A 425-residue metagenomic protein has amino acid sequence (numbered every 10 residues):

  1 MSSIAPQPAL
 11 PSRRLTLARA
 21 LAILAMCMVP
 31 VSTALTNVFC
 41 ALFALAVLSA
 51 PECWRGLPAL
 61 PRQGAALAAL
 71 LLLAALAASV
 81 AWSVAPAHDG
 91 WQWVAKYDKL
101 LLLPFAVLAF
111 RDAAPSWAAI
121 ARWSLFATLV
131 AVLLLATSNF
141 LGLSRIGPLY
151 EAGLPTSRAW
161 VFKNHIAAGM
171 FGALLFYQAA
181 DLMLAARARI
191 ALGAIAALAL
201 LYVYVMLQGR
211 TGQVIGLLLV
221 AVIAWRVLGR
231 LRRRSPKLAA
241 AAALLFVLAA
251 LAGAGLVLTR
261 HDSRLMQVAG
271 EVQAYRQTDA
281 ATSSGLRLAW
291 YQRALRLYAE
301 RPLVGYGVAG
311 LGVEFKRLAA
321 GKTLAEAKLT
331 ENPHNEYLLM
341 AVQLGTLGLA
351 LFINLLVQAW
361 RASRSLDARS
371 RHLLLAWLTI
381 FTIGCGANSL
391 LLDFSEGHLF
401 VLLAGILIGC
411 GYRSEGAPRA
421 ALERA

Functional and structural regions predicted by a protein language model:
M1-Q92, A109-W123, L182-R187, S235-A241 (+1 more regions): Transmembrane signal-anchor hairpin modules in multi-pass inner-membrane enzymes, especially those that act on
T33, H88-Q92, W160-I166, L207-I215 (+2 more regions): Membrane-interface catalytic loops of GT-C/OST-like multi-pass glycosylation enzymes that act
A34-A50, V94-F105, A167-F176, V214-A221 (+3 more regions): Membrane-embedded alpha-helical segments of multi-pass membrane proteins, especially the transmembrane helices
L42-L48, V220-A221, A250, L355 (+2 more regions): Transmembrane alpha-helices of multi-pass inner-membrane enzymes
A118-G153, W160-L231, F246-V247, L251-V257 (+3 more regions): Alpha-helical transmembrane segments of multi-pass inner-membrane proteins
M206-L207, V227-T278, Q292-E300, V308: A membrane-periplasm/extracellular boundary helix in multi-pass inner-membrane enzymes that assemble envelope glycans
Q277-Q292, R296, E300, V304-L344: Long extracytoplasmic/lumenal interhelical loops at the membrane interface of multi-pass membrane proteins
Q343-T379: Hydrophobic transmembrane alpha-helices and their immediate junctions
